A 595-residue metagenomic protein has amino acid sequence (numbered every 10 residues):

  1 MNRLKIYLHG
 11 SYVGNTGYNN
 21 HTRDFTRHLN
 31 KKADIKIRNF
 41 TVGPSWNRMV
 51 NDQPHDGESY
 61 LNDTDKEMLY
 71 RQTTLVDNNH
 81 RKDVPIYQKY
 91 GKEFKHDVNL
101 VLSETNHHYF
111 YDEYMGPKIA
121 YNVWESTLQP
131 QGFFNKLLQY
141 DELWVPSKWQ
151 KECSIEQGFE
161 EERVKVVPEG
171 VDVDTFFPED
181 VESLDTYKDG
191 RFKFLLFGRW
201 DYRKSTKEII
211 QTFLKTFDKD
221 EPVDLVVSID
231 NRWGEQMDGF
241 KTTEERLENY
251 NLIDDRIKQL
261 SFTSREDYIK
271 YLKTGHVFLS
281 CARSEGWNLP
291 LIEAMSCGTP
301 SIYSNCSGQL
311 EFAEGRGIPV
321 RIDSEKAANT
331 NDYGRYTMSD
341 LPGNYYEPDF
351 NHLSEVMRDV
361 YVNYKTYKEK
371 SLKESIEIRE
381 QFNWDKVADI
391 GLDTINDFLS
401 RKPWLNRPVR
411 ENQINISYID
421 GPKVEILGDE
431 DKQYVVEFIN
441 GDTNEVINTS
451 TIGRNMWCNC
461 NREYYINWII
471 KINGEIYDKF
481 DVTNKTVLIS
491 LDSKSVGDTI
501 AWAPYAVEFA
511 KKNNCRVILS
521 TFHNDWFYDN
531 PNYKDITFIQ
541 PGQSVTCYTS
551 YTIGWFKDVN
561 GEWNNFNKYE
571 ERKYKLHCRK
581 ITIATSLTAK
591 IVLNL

Functional and structural regions predicted by a protein language model:
Y7, M49-G158, S450-F480, L488-S493 (+1 more regions): Extended catalytic core of nucleotide-activated donor transferases of GT-like folds
Y7, T186-K204, I210-F213, L225-V227 (+1 more regions): Conserved donor-binding/catalytic core segment of Leloir-type glycosyltransferases
Q131-G132, V171-T186: Acidic anion/phosphate-binding donor-loop and adjacent secondary structure in glycosyltransferase catalytic cores
M237-I269: Nucleotide-activated donor-binding/catalytic signature segment of Leloir-type glycosyltransferases, i.e., the conserved
R283: Aromatic "clamp/platform" in nucleotide-sugar-dependent glycosyltransferases that forms part of the donor/acceptor
P300-Y303, I318-R321: Short hydrophobic beta-strand element within catalytic cores of glycosyltransferases and related nucleotide-activated
N344-H352, V362-D393: A charged, aromatic-enriched C-terminal amphipathic alpha-helix characteristic of glycosyltransferases across folds
W404-L595: Catalytic machinery of carbohydrate-active enzymes, primarily nucleotide-sugar-dependent glycosyltransferases
